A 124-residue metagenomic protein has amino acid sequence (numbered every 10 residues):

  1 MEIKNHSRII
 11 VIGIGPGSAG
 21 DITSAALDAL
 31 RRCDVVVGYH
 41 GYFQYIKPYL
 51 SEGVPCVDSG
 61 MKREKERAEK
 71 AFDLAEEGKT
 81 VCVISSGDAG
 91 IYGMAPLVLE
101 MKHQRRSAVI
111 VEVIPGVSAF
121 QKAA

Functional and structural regions predicted by a protein language model:
M1-I114, S118, K122: Class I S-adenosyl-L-methionine
